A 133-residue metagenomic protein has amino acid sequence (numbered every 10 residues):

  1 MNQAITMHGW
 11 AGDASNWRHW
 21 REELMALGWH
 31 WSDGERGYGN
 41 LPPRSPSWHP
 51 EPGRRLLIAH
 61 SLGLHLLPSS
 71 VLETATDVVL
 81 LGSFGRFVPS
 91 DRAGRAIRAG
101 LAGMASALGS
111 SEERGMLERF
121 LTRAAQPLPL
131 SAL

Functional and structural regions predicted by a protein language model:
M1-R44: Conserved HGGG/HGGXW glycine-rich cap/lid loop of the alpha/beta-hydrolase fold
I5, S32, L56, V79-L81: Hydrophobic/aromatic beta-strand patches that form the interior of the parallel beta-sheet core in alpha/beta enzyme
T6-W10, H60-S61, S83: Glycine-rich His-Gly loop
H19, S69-S70: Active-site signature of alpha/beta-hydrolase-fold catalytic machinery across serine- and Asp/Cys-nucleophile hydrolases
L24, S70-E73: Aromatic pocket-lining residues of Rossmann-like dinucleotide-binding sites
I58-L67: Gly/Ala-rich beta-loop-alpha elbow adjacent to hydrolase catalytic centers
T74-L108: Flexible "cap/lid" loop of the alpha/beta hydrolase fold
S110-L133: Conserved alpha/beta-hydrolase catalytic His-Asp/Glu region
